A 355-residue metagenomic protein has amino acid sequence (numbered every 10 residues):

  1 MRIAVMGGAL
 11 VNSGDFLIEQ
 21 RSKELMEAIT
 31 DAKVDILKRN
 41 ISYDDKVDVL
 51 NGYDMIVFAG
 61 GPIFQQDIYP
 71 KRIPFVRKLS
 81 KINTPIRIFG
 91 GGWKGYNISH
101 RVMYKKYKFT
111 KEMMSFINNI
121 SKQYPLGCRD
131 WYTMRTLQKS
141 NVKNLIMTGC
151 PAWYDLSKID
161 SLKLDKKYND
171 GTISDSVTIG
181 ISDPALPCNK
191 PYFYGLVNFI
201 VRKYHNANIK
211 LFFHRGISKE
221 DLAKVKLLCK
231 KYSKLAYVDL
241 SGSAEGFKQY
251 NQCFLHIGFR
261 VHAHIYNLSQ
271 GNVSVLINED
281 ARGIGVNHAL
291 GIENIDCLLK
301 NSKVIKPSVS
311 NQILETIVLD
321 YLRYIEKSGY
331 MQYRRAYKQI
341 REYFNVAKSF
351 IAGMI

Functional and structural regions predicted by a protein language model:
M1-I355: Active-site anion-handling motifs in enzyme catalytic cores
